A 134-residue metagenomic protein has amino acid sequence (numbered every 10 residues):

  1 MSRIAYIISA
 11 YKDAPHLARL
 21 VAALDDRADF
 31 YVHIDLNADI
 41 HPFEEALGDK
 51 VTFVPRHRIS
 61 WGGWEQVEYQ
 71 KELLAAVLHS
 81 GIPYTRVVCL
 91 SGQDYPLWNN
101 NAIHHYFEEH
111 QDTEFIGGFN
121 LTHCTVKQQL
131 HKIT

Functional and structural regions predicted by a protein language model:
M1-T134: ER/Golgi luminal nucleotide-sugar-dependent glycosyltransferases, focusing on the catalytic module
